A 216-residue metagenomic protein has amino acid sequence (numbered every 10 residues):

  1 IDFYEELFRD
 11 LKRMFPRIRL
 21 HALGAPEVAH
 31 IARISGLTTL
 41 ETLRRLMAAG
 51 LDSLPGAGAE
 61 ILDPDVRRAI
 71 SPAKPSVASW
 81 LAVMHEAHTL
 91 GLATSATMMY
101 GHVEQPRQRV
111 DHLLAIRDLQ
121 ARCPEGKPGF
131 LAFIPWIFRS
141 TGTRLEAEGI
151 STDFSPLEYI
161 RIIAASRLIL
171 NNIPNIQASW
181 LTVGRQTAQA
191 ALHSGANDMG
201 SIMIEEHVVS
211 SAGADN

Functional and structural regions predicted by a protein language model:
I1-D118: Conserved Radical SAM active-site core
M14, S35, L113-L114, A121-N216: Auxiliary Fe-S-binding modules of radical SAM enzymes
